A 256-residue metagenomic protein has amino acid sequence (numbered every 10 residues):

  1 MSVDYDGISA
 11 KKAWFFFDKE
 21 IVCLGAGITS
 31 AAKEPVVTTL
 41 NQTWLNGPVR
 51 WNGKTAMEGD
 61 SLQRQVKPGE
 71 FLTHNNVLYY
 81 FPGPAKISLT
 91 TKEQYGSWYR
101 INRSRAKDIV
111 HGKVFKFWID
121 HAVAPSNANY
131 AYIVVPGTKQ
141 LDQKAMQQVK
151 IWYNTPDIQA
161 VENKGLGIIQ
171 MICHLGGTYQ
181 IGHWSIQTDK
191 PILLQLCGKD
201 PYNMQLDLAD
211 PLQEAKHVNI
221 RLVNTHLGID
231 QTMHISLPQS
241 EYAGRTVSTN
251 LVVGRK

Functional and structural regions predicted by a protein language model:
M1-R64, E70, N75-V77, P84-K86 (+2 more regions): Catalytic and substrate-binding regions of extracellular carbohydrate-active enzymes, especially polysaccharide lyases
M1-Y5, A10, P82-M171, G177-Q180 (+1 more regions): Accessory, solvent-exposed terminal regions and/or long lumenal/extracellular loops of proteins
G7, F15-E20, A31-E34, I109-G112 (+3 more regions): A structural signal for short secondary-structure junctions
W14, Y79, I192-L194: Short, Φ-rich (hydrophobic/aromatic) sequence segments
L24, T38, Y130-Y132, M204 (+1 more regions): Hydrophobic residues positioned within well-ordered beta-strands of beta-sheet architectures
P35, P48, P68, P82-P84 (+4 more regions): Proline-rich intrinsically disordered, low-complexity coils
V135-K256: Non-catalytic terminal regions with compositionally biased, polar/charged low complexity
